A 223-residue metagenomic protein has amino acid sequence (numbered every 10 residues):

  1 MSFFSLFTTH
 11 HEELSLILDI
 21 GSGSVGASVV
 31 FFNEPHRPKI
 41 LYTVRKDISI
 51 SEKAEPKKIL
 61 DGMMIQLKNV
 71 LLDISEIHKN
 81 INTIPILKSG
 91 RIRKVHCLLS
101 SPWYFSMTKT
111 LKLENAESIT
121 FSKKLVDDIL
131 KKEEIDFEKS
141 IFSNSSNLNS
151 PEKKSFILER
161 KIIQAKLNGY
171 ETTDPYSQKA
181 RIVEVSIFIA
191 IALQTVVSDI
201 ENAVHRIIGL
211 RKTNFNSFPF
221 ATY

Functional and structural regions predicted by a protein language model:
M1-S24, S28-K39, T43-Y223: Nucleotide/phosphate-binding catalytic cleft detector across ATP-hydrolyzing and phosphate-transferring enzymes
